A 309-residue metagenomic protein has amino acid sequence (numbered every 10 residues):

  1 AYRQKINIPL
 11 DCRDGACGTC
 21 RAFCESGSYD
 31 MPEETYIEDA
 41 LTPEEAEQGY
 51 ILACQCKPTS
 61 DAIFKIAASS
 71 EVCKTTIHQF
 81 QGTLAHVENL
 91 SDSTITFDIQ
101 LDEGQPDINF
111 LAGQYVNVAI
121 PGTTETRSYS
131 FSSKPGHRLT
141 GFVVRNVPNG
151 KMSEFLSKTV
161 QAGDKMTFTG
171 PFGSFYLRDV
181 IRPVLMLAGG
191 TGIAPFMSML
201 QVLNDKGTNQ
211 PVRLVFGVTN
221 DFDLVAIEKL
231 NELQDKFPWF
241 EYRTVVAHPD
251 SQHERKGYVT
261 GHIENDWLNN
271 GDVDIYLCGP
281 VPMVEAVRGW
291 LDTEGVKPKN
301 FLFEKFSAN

Functional and structural regions predicted by a protein language model:
Y2-C56, A62, P211, V215-N309: Reductase modules of NAD(P)H-dependent flavoproteins
E25-S28, A67-S69, P121, P171: Short, surface-exposed secondary-structure boundary micro-motifs
I51-K74, D164-F168: Short, structured interface segments
T76-K165, P183, V218-N220, V245-D250: Ferredoxin-reductase
G113, G192, P280: Short, conserved phosphate/pyrophosphate- and ester-handling motifs at nucleotide-, phospho-/glycolipid
T169-R182: A short, basic/flexible loop-to-alpha-helix module at the beginning of a structural domain
M197-D205: Histidine-anchored nucleotide/phosphate-binding helix
